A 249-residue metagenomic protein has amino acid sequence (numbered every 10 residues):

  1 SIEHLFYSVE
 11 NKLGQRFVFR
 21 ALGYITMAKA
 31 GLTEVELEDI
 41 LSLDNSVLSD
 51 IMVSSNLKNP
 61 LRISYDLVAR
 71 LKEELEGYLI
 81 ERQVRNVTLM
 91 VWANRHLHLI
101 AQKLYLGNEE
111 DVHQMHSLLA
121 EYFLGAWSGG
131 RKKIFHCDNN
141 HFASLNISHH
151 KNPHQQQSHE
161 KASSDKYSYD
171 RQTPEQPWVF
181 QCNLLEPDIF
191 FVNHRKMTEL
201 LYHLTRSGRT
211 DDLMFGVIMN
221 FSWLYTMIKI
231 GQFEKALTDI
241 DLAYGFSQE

Functional and structural regions predicted by a protein language model:
S1-G14, F19, N59-L67, L71 (+1 more regions): Conserved NB-ARC/NACHT P-loop NTPase core of NLR-like innate immune receptors
N11-R16, Q114, P187-V192: Short helix-capping and inter-helix turn/linker motifs at the boundaries of alpha-helical repeat units
K12, I25-A30: Short helix-capping/hinge SLiMs at alpha-helix to coil transitions
A21-I25, F123: Short alpha-helical scaffolding segments that buttress acidic/His motifs in well-ordered protein cores
T33-L41: A short acidic, leucine-rich amphipathic alpha-helix
L41-S168, Q172, Q176-I189, T226 (+2 more regions): C-terminal leucine-rich, beta-strand-based interaction scaffolds used for sensing/assembly
N193-M197, L201-A243: Short, well-ordered secondary-structure microsegments that present a prominent hydrophobic/aromatic side chain
